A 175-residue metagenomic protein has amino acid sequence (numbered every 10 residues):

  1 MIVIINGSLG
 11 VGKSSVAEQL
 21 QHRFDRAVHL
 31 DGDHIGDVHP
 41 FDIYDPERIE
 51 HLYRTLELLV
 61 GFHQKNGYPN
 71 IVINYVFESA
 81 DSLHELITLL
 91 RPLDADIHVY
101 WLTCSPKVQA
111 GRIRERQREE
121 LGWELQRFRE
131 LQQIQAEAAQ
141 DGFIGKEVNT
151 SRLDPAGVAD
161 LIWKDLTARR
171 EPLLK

Functional and structural regions predicted by a protein language model:
M1-I2, Y68: Pre-Walker A (Motif I) flank of P-loop NTPase domains
I5: Hydrophobic anchor at the beta1->P-loop junction of P-loop NTPases
S8: P-loop (Walker A) phosphate-binding loop of NTP-binding proteins
V11: ATP-binding Walker
S14-G61: Conserved substrate/cofactor phosphate-moiety recognition/catalytic segment in nucleotide-dependent phosphotransferases
H51-D94: Glycine-rich phosphate-binding loop used to anchor ATP phosphates in small-molecule kinases, encompassing both
L93-I113: Conserved phosphate-donor/acceptor-positioning beta-strand/loop module used by diverse small-molecule
R118-L161: Small-molecule kinase domains that catalyze NTP-dependent phosphoryl transfer to phosphate-bearing small molecules
